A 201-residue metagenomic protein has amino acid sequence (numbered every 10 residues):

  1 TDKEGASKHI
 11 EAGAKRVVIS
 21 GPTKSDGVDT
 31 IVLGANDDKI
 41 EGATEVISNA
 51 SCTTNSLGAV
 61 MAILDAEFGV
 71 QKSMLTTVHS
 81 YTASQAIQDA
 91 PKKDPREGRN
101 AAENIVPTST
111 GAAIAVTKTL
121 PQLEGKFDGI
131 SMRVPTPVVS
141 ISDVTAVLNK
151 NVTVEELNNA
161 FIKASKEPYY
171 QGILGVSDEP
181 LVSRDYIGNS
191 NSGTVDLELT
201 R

Functional and structural regions predicted by a protein language model:
T1-G98, R201: N-terminal Rossmann-like NAD(P) cofactor-binding subdomain of oxidoreductases, focused on the glycine-rich
G69-K72, T77-R201: C-terminal substrate-binding/catalytic lobe of Rossmann-fold NAD(P)-dependent oxidoreductases
